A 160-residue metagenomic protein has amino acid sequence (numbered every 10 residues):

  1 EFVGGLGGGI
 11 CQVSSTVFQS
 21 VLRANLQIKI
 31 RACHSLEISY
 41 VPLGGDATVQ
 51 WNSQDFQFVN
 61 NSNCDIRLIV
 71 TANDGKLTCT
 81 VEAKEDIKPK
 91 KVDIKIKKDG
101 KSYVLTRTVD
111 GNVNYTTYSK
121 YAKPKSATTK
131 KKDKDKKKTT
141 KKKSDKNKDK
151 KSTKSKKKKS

Functional and structural regions predicted by a protein language model:
E1-S160: Well-ordered beta-sheet/strand-loop patches within structured domains
